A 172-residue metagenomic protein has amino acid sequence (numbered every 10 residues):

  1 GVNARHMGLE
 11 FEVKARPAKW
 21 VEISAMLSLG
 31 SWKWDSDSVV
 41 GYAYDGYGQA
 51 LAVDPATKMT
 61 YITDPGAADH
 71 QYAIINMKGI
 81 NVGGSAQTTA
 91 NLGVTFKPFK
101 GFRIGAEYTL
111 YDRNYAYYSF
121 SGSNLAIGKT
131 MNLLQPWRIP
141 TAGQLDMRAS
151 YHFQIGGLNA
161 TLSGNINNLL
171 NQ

Functional and structural regions predicted by a protein language model:
G1-F120: Gram-negative outer-membrane beta-barrel transporters
L9, I74, K129, T161-L162: Short, functionally important structural connectors and interaction interfaces within domains
S31, T109-A126, P140, Q144 (+1 more regions): C-terminal beta-signal and adjacent terminal beta-strands/loops of Gram-negative outer-membrane beta-barrel proteins
G46-Y47, L125-N132: Solvent-exposed, glycine/polar-rich loop segments of beta-barrel outer-membrane systems
I75-M77, N132, G164, L170: Residue-level signal for pocket-adjacent positions within structured domains
G79-N81, Q135-R138: Outer-membrane beta-barrel domain signature
M131-N132, R138, A142: Aromatic-anchored helix/helix-loop segment that forms the rim or "lid" of small-molecule/cofactor binding pockets
